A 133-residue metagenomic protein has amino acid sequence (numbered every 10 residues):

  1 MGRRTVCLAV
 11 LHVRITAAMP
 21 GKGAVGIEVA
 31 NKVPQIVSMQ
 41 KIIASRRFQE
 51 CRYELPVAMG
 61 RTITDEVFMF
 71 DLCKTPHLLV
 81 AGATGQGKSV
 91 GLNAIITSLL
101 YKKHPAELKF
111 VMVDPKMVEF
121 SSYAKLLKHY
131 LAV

Functional and structural regions predicted by a protein language model:
R3-C7, A17-E28, I36, K41 (+1 more regions): P-loop NTPase catalytic phosphate-binding loop
H12, Q35-I36: Nucleotide-binding motor/catalytic cores of P-loop/tubulin-like NTPases across gene-expression machines
N31: Surface-exposed substrate-engagement region within the catalytic domains of secreted or surface-exposed extracellular
